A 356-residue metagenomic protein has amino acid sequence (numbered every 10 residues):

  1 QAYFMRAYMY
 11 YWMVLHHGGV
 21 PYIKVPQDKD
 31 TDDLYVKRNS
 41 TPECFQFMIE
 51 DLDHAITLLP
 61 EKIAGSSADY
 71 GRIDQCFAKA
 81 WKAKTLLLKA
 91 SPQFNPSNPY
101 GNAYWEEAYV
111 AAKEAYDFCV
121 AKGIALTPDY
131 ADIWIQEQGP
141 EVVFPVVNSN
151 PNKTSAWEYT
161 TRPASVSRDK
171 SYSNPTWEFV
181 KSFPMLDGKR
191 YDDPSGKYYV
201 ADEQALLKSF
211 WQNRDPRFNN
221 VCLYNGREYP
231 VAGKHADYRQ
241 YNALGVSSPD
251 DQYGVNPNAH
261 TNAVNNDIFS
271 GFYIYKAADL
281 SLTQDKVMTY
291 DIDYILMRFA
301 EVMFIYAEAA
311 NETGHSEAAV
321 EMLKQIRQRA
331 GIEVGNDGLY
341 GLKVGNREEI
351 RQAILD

Functional and structural regions predicted by a protein language model:
Q1-K170, K189-D356: Acidic/polar-rich alpha-helix caps and helix-coil junctions
S171-E178: Active-site core of glycosidic bond-cleaving carbohydrate-active enzymes
E178, F183-D193: Conserved alpha/beta catalytic core and glycan-binding cleft of carbohydrate-active enzymes
